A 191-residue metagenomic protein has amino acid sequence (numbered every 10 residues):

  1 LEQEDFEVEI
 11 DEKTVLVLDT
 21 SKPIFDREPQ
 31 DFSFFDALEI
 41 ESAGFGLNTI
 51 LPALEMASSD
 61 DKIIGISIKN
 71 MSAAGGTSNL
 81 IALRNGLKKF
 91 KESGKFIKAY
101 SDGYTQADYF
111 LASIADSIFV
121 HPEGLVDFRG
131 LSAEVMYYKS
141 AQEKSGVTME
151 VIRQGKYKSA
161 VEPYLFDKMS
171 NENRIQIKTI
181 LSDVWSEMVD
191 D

Functional and structural regions predicted by a protein language model:
L1-D191: Small-residue-centered hinge/linker elements
